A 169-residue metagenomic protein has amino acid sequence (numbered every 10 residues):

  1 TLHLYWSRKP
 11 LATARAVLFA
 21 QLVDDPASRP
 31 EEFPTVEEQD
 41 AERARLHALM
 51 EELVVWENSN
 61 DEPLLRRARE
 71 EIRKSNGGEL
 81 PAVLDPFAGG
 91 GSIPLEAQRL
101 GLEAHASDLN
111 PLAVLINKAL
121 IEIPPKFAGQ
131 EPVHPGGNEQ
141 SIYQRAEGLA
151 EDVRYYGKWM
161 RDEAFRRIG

Functional and structural regions predicted by a protein language model:
T1-G169: S-adenosyl-L-methionine-dependent nucleic acid methyltransferase catalytic domains
